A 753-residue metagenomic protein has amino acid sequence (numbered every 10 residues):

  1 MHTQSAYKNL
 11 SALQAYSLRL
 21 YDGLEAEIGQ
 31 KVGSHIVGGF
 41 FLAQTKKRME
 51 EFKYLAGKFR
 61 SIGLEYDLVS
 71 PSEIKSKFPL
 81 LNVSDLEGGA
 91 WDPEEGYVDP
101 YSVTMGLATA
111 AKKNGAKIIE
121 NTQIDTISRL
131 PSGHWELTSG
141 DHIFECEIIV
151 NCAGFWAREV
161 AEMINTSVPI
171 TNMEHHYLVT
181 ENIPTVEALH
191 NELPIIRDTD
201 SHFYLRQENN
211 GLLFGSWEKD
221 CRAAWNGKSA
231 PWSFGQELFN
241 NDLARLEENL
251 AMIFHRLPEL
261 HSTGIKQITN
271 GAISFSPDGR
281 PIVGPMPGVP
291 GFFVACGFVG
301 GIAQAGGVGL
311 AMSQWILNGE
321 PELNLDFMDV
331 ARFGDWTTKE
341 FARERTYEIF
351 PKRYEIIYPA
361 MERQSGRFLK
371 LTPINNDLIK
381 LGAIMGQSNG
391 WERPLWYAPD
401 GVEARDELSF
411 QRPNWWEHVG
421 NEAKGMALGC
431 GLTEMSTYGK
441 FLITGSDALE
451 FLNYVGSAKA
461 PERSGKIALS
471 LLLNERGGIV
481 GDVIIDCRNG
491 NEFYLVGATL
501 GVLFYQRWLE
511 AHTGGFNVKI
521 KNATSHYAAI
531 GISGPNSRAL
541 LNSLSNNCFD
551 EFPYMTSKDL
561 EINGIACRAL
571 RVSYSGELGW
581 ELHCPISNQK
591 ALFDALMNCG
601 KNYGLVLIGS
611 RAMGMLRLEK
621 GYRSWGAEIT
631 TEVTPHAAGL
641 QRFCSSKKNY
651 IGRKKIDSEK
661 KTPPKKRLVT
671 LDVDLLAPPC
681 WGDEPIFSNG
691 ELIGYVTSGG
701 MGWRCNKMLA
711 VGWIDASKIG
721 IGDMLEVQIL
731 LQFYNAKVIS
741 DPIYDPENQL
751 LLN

Functional and structural regions predicted by a protein language model:
M1-S5, G39-F41, N165-N191, E248 (+4 more regions): Central beta-strand plus flanking loop segment that forms part of the substrate or channel wall within the catalytic
H2-K77, D200-L205, G211-L213, Y347-P359 (+1 more regions): Dinucleotide-binding Rossmann-like beta1-alpha1 core, especially the glycine-rich loop that anchors the ADP
L20-G23, H35, Q44-E120, D125-G133 (+3 more regions): Flavin (FAD/FMN) cofactor-binding and adjacent substrate-gating region of FAD-dependent oxidoreductase domains
D67-V69, K117-I119, T263-K266, K519-A523 (+1 more regions): General small-molecule cofactor/ligand-binding pocket signal
P100, D200, N209, A223 (+1 more regions): C-terminal catalytic lobe of FAD-dependent flavoproteins
I127-N240, E248-E259, F341-E362, G366-L371 (+1 more regions): Flavin-dependent oxidoreductases
V168-I170, L193-R197, F203-Y204, G264 (+3 more regions): Short Gly/Pro-enriched turn/cap motifs at secondary-structure boundaries
L323-N324, D329-N753: Glycine/proline-enriched, intrinsically flexible loops and inter-domain linkers
